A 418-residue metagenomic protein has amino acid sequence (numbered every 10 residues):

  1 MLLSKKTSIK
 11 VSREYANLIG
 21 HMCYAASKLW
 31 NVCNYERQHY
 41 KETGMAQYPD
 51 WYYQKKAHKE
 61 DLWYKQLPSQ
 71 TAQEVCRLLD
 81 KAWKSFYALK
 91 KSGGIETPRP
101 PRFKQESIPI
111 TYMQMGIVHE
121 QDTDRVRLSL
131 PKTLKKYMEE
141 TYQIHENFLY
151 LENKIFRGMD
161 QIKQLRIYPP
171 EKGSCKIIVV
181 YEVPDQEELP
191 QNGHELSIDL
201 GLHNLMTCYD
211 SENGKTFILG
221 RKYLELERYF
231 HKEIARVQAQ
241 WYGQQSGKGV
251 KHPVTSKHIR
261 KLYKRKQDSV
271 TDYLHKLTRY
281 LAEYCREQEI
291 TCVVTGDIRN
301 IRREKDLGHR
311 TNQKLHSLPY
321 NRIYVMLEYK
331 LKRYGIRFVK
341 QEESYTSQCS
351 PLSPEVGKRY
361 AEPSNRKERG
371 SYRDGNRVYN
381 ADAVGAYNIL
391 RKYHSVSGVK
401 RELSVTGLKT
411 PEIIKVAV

Functional and structural regions predicted by a protein language model:
M1-E74: Gly/serine-rich nucleotide phosphate-binding loop at the start of the catalytic core of nucleotide/ADP-ribose-handling
L3, N17, E171-V418: Positively charged, helix-rich recognition surfaces that bind polyanionic ligands
S4-K6, Y112, T123-S129, I162 (+2 more regions): Broad gene-expression machinery/nucleic-acid interaction feature
A26, V75-W83, I259-K266: Short amphipathic alpha-helical coiled-coil/interface segments
C33, E74-F86, A383-Y393: Stable alpha-helical structural segments in soluble proteins, enriched in small hydrophobic residues
N34-R37, K41, W83, Y87-G94 (+1 more regions): Long, hydrophobic, amphipathic alpha-helical segments used as structural scaffolds
P49-P170, S317: Acidic carboxylate diad motif detector
